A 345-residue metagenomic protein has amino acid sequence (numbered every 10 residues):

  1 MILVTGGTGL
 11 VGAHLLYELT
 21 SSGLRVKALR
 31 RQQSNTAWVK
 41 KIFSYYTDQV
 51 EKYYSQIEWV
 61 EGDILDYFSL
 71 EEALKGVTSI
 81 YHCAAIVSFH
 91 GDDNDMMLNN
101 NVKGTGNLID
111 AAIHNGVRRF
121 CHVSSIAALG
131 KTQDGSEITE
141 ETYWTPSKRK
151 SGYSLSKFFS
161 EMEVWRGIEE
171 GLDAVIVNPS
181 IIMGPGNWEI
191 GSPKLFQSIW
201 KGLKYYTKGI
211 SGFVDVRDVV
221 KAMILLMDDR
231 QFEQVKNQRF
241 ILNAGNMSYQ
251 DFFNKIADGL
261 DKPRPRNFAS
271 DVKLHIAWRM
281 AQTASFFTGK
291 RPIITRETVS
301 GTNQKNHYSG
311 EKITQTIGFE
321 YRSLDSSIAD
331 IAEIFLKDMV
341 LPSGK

Functional and structural regions predicted by a protein language model:
I2-S22: N-terminal Rossmann NAD(P)H-binding glycine-rich loop of SDR-like oxidoreductase domains
S44, V50-N100: NAD(P)H-binding glycine-rich loop region in Rossmannoid oxidoreductase-like domains and their noncatalytic homologs
N94-D95, N100-G152: Conserved Rossmann-fold NAD(P)-dependent oxidoreductase catalytic core, especially the SDR/UDP-sugar
K150-V175: Active-site Tyr-X1-5-Lys
I168-F213: NAD(P)-dependent short-chain dehydrogenase/reductase
F196-K204, S211-D261: Alpha-helical substrate-binding/gating segment
I256-N303: Terminal hydrophobic/aromatic helix or amphipathic segment near a protein terminus
G310-G318, R322-K345: Amphipathic terminal alpha-helices
